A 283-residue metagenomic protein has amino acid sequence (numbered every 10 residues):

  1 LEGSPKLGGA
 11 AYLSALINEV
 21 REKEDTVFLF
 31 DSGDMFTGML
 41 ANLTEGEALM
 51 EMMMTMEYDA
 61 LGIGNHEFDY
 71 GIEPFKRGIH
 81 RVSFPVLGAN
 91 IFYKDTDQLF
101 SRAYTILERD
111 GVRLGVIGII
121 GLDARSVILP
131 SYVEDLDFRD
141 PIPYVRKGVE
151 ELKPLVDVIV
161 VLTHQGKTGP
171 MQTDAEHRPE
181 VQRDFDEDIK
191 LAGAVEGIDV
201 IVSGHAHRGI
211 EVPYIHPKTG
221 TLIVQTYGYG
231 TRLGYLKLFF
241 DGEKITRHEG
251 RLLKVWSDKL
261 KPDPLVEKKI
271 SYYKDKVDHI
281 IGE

Functional and structural regions predicted by a protein language model:
L1-L265: Acidic, metal/ion-coordinating pockets
V266-E283: Active-site nucleophile-His-acid catalytic modules used for acyl/amide transfer and hydrolysis across diverse enzymes
